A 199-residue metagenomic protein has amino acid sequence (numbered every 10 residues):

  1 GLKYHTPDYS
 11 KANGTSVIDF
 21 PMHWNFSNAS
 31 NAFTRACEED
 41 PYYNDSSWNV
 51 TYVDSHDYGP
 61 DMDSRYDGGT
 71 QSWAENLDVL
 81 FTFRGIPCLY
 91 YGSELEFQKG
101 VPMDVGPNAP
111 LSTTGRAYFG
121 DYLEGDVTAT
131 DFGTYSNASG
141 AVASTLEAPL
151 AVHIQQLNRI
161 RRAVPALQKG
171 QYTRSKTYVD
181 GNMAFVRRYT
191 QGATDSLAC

Functional and structural regions predicted by a protein language model:
G1-N49, G68-T70, N76-V79, L95-G170 (+2 more regions): Active-site-proximal helices and loops of the catalytic beta/alpha 8
N49-D54, D61, V79-T82, P87-Y91 (+2 more regions): Structural recognition of the beta-strand scaffold that forms the well-ordered cores of secreted hydrolase catalytic
P60, R84-P87, R161-Q168: Alpha-helix capping/termination and helix-coil
M62-D67: Short, solvent-exposed helix-loop connector elements
W73-A74, C88: Gly/lys/ser-thr-rich phosphate-binding loops in alpha/beta enzymes that coordinate phosphoanhydride or phosphate groups
